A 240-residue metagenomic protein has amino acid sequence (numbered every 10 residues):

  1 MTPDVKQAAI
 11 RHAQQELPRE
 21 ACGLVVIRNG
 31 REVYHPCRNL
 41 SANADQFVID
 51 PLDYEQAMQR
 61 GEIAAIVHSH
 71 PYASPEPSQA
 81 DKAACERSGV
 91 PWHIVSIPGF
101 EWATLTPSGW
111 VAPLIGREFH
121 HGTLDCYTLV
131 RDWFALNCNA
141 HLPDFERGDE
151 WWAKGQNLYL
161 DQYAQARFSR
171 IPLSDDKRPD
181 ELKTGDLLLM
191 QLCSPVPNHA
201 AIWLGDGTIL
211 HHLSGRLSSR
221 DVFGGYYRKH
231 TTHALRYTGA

Functional and structural regions predicted by a protein language model:
M1-I63, P71-G109: Conserved beta-strand-loop surface patch within small alpha/beta domains used for substrate/adaptor or ligand engagement
F119-N137: Active-site nucleophilic cysteine motif
N139-W152: Short acidic alpha-helical/loop segments enriched in Asp/Glu that coordinate divalent cations
E150-L217: ...with weaker cross-activation on analogous glycine-rich loops/strands in unrelated enzymes
D221-A240: Glycine- and charge-enriched low-complexity intrinsically disordered segments
